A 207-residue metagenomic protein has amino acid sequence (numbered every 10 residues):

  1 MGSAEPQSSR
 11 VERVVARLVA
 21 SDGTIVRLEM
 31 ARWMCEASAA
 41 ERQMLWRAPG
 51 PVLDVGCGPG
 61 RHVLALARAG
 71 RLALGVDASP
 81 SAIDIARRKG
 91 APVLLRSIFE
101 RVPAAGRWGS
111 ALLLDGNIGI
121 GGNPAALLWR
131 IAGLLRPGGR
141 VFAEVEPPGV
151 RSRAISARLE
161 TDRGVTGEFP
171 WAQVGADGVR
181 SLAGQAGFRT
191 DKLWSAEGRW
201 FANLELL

Functional and structural regions predicted by a protein language model:
M1-R47: S-adenosyl-L-methionine
G56-G60: Class I SAM-dependent methyltransferase "Motif I" SAM/SAH-binding loop
S79-P80: Conserved SAM/SAH-binding beta-strand->alpha-helix loop
G90-E100: Conserved SAM-binding strand-loop segment of SAM-dependent methyltransferases
W108-A125: A short SAM/SAH-binding and catalytic strip from SAM-dependent methyltransferases
A125-P137: A short glycine-rich, Lys/Arg-flanked "PGG" loop and its adjoining helix->strand segment in the class I
G138-E146: Conserved beta-strand signature within the Rossmann-like core of class I S-adenosyl-L-methionine
F169-G187: Short alpha-helix
